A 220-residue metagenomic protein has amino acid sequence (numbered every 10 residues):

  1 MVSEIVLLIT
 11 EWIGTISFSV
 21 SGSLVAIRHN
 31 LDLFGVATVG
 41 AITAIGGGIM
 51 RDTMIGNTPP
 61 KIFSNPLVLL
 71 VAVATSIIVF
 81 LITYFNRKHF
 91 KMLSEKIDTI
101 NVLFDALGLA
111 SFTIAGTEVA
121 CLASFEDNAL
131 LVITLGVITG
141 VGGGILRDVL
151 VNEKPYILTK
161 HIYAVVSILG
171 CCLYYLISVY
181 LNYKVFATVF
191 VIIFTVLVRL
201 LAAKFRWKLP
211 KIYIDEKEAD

Functional and structural regions predicted by a protein language model:
M1, K88-T99, K208-D220: Intrinsically disordered, low-complexity non-transmembrane regions of multi-pass membrane transporters
M1-V6, T53-S64, A115-L131, L176-A187: Helix-coil boundary and interhelical linker segments in multi-pass alpha-helical membrane proteins
V2-I16, I62-T75, D127-G140: Structural signature of hydrophobic alpha-helical transmembrane segments
L7-A44, D52: The feature marks the first
T15-S23, A44-I45, I49-T53, A72-F85 (+7 more regions): Transmembrane alpha-helical segments of multi-pass membrane transport proteins and ion-pumping complexes
F34-I42, L67-L70, L93-G108, I157-V166: Cytoplasmic-side transmembrane-helix entry/capping segments in multi-pass membrane proteins
N57-L67, Y84-G108, T117-A129: Interhelical loops and loop-helix junctions of multi-pass membrane transporters/channels
S64-L69, N128, T159-S167, L181-I192: Loop-to-transmembrane alpha-helix initiation sites
